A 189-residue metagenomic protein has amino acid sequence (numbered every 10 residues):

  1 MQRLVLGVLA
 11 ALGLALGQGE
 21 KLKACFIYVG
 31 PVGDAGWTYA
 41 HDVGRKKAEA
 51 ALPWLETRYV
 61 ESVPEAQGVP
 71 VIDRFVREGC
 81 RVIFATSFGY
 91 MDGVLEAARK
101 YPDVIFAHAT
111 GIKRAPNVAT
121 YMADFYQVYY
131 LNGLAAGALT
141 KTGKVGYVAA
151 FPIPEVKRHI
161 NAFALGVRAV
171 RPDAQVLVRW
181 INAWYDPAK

Functional and structural regions predicted by a protein language model:
M1-L6: Bacterial N-terminal signal peptides that target proteins for export
G7-G17: Hydrophobic h-region of N-terminal signal peptides that target proteins for export in Gram-negative bacteria
K23-L52, R58-A66, F88, P152-R158: Extracytoplasmic "Venus flytrap"
R45, L131-V178: An alpha-beta-alpha
L52-S62, R171-W184: Short beta-strand elements in bilobed, periplasmic/extracellular small-molecule ligand-binding domains
E65-R81, Y185-K189: Short, well-structured alpha-helical segments in soluble
C80-F88, A107-A109: Periplasmic-binding protein-like
R99-A123: Flexible loop/hinge segments that line or gate small-molecule binding clefts
